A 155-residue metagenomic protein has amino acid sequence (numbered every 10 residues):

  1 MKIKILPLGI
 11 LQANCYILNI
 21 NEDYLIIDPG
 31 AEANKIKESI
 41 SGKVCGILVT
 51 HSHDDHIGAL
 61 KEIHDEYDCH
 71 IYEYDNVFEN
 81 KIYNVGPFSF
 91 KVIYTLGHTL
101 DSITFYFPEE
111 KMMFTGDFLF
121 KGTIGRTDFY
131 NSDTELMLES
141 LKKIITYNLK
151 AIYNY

Functional and structural regions predicted by a protein language model:
M1-G42, T104-G116: Conserved beta-strand hairpin/beta-sheet module of binuclear metal-dependent hydrolase folds, prominently
L6-P7, Y94-L96: Short Gly/Pro-enriched turn/cap motifs at secondary-structure boundaries
Q12, Y24, A31-K91: Active-site HxH/HxHxD metal-binding segment of metal-dependent hydrolases
L18, D28, H51, I63 (+4 more regions): Divalent metal-coordination and catalytic microenvironments
E22, A31, D54, G97 (+2 more regions): Short, glycine/acidic-enriched loop or turn micro-motifs at the edges of active sites
Y24, L100-Y155: Metallo-beta-lactamase
P29, I57, M137, L141: Aromatic/hydrophobic pocket-lining residues that form the small-molecule binding cavity in soluble enzyme cores
Y67-N84, F88-I93, T99, I103-F107 (+3 more regions): His/Asp/Glu-rich metal-coordinating catalytic cores of metallo-dependent phosphodiesterases/hydrolases acting on
